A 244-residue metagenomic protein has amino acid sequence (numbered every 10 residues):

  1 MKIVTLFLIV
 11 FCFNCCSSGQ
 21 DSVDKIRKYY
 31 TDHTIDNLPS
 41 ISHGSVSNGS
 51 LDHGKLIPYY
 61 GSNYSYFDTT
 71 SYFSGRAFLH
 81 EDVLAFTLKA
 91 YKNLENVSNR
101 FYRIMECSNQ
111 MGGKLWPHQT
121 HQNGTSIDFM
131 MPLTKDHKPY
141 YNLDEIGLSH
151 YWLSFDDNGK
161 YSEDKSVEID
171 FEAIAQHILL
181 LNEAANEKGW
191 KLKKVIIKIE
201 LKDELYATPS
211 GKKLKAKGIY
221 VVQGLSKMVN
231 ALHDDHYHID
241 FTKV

Functional and structural regions predicted by a protein language model:
I3-F13: Sec-dependent N-terminal signal peptides
F13-S22: Bacterial Sec-dependent signal peptides at the C-terminal "C-region" and cleavage site
V23-K25, H137-V244: Catalytic cores and adjacent binding grooves of peptidoglycan-active enzymes
I35-I104, I169-N186, K191-L192, I196: Active-site acidic/histidine clusters and adjacent loop/turn architecture that either coordinate catalytic ions
N96, N109-K160: Acidic/His-rich structured neighborhood in mature extracellular/periplasmic domains
S98-R100, N123-I127, H233-Y237: Envelope-exposed proteins and targeting segments
N99-H118, K191, I196-Y206: Acidic helix-start/capping segments at beta-turn-to-alpha-helix junctions
R103, S126-P132, I196, H238-D240: Soluble periplasmic/extracytoplasmic beta-strand elements of cell-envelope proteins
